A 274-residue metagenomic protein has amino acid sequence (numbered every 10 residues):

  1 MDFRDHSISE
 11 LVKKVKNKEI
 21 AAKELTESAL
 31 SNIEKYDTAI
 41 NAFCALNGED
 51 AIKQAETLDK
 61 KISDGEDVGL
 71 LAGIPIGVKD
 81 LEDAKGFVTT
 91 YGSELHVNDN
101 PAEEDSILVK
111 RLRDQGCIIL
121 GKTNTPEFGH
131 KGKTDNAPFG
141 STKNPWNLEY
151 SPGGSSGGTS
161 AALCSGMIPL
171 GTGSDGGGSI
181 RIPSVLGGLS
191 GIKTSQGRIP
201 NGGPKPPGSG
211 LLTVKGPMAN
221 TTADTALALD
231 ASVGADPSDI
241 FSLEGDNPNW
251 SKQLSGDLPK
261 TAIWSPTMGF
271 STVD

Functional and structural regions predicted by a protein language model:
M1-K53: An N-terminal boundary/leader segment
K18, K79, T221: Short, conserved phosphate/pyrophosphate- and ester-handling motifs at nucleotide-, phospho-/glycolipid
E49-D59, G116-C117: Long amphipathic alpha-helix in the N-terminal Rossmann-like dinucleotide-binding domain of NAD(P)-dependent
L58-P75, D224, L254-A262: Immediate post-signal peptide segment of exported/extracytoplasmic ligand-binding proteins
A72-K215, I240, S265-T267: Short glycine/serine-rich loop/turn segments
K193-D274: A short helix-breaking turn/cap at a secondary-structure junction
